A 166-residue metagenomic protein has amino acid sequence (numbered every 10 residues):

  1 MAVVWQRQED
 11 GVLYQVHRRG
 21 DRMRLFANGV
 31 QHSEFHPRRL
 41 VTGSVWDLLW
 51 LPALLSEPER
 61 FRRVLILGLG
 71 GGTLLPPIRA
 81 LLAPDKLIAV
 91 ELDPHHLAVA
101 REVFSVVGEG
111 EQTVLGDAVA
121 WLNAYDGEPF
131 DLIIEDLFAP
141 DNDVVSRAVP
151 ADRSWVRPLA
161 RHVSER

Functional and structural regions predicted by a protein language model:
M1-R24: N-terminal auxiliary segments of SAM/dcSAM-dependent transferases
V4, V16, S33-E34, V106: Generic preference for hydrophobic/aromatic residues in regular secondary structure cores
Q6, R38-E165: The AdoMet/dcAdoMet-binding core of the Class I SAM-like
D10, E34-P37: NAD(P)-dependent dehydrogenase/reductase Rossmann-like domain
D21-E34: A short, structured beta-strand/loop element
